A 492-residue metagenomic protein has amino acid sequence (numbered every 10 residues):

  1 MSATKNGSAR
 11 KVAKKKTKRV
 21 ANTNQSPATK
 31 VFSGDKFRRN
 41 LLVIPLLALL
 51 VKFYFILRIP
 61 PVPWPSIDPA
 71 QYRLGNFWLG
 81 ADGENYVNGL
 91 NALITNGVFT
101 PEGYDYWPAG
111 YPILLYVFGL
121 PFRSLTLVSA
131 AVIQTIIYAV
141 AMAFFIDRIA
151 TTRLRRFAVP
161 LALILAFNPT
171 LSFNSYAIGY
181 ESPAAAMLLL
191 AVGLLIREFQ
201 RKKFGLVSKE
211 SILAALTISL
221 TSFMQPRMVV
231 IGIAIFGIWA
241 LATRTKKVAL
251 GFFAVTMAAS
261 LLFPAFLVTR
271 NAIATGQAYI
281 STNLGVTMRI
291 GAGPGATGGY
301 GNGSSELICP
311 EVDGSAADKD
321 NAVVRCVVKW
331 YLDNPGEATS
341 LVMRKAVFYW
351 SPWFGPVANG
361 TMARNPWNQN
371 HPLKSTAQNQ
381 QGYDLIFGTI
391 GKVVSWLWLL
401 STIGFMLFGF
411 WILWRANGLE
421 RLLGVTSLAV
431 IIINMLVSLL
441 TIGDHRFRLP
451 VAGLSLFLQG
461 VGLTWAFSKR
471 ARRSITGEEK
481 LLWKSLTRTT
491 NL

Functional and structural regions predicted by a protein language model:
M1-I67, A240, A249-A259, L423 (+1 more regions): Start-transfer (signal-anchor) and selected internal transmembrane alpha helices of multi-pass inner/ER membrane
A48, F55-F99, F252-R325: Juxtamembrane membrane-water interface segments immediately following transmembrane helices in multi-pass
D105-Y116, P121-V140, V159, N174 (+1 more regions): Loop-to-helix entry region of an early transmembrane alpha helix in multi-pass inner-membrane enzymes
Y111, S129-I137, P160-L195, T221-I233 (+1 more regions): Multi-pass, polyprenyl lipid-linked donor-dependent membrane glycosyltransferases
L125-S129, K345-S427: Membrane-interface anchor segments at the N-terminal boundary of transmembrane helices in multi-pass membrane enzymes
V128-S129, M142-F167, A185-A186, E420-V425: Transmembrane-helix signature of polytopic, membrane-embedded enzymes that assemble or transfer cell-envelope glycans
V132-R153, F157, L190, L194 (+1 more regions): Transmembrane-helix motifs of polytopic, lipid-linked glycan transferases
T152-R155, A191-L213, T221, W239-T243 (+1 more regions): Membrane-interface transmembrane helices that cradle and orient dolichyl/undecaprenyl
